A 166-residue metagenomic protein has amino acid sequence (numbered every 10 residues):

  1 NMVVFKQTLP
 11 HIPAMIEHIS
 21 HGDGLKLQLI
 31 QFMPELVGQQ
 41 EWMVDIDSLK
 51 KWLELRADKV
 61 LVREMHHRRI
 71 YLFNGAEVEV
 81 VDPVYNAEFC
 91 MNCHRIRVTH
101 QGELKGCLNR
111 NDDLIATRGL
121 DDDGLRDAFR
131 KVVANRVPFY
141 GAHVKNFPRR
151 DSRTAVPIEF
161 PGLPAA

Functional and structural regions predicted by a protein language model:
N1-E79, P83: Radical SAM enzyme [4Fe-4S]-AdoMet core and its adjacent flexible, acidic and glycine-rich loops/tails across
N86-A166: Flexible mid-to-C-terminal extensions adjoining Fe-S/redox cofactors in radical SAM and related proteins
